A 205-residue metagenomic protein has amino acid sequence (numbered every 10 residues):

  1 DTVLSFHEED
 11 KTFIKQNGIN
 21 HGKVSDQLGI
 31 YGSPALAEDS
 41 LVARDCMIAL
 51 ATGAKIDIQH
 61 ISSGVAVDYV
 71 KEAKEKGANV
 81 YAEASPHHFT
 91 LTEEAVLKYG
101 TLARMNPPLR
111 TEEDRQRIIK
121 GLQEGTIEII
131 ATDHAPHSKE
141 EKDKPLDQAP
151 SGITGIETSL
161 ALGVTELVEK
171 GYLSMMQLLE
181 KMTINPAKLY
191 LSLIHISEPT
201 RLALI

Functional and structural regions predicted by a protein language model:
D1-I130: Histidine/acidic residue-rich metal-binding segments in metalloenzymes
E38, Q148-L162: Gly/Ser/Thr-rich active-site loops/lids in small-molecule metabolic enzymes that frequently grip phosphoryl groups
I56, D133, G163: Conserved, mostly hydrophobic/aromatic
G64, H87-H88, A135-K139, I184-K188: Short, catalytically relevant binding-site loops at active-site mouths
T126, I130-E140: Catalytic adenosine-cofactor/nucleotide-binding cores of aminoacyl-tRNA synthetases and other
A161, L167-V168: Glycine- and Gly-Pro-enriched alpha-helical subdomains that act as flexible, kink-prone "lid/hinge" or packing modules
T165, Y172-N185, S192-L193: Mid-to-C-terminal alpha-helical segments outside catalytic/metal-binding sites
I194-I205: Single conserved hydrophobic/aromatic residue that forms the stacking wall/gate of nucleotide- or nucleobase-binding
